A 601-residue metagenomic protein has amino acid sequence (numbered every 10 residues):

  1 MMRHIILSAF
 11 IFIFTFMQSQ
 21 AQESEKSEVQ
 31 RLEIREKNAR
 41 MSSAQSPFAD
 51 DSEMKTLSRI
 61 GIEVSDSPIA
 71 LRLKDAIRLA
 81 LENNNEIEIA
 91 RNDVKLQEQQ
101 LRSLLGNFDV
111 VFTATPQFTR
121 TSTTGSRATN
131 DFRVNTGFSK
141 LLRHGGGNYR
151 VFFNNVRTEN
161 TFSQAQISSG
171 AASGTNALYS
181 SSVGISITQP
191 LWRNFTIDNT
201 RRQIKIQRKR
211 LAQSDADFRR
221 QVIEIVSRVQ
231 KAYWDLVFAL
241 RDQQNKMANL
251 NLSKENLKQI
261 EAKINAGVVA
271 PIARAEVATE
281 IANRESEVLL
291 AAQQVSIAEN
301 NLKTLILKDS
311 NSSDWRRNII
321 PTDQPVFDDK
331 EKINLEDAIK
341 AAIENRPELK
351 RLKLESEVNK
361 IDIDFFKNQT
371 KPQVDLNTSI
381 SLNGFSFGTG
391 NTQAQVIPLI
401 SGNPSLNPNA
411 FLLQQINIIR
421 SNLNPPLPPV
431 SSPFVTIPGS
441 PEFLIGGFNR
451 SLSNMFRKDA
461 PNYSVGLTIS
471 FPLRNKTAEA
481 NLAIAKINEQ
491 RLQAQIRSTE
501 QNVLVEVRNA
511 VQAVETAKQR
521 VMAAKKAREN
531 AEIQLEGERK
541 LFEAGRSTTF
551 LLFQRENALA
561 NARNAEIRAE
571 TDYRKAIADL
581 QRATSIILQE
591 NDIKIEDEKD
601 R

Functional and structural regions predicted by a protein language model:
Q20-M41, L305-S313, T322-D329, L335 (+2 more regions): Acidic, low-complexity, intrinsically disordered peripheral segments
Q22-D131, I187-R202, I206, Y233 (+7 more regions): Bacterial Sec-pathway N-terminal export signals of envelope proteins
E88-N92, L96, L105, R143-S169 (+10 more regions): Sec/SRP-type N-terminal targeting helices
L104, A216-A338, A513-R520, G537-K540 (+4 more regions): Periplasmic alpha-helical coiled-coil/stalk elements that build and connect Gram-negative outer-membrane
F112-P116, Y149-F153, I187, V374-T378: Membrane-embedded beta-strand positions of outer-membrane beta-barrel proteins
F118-S122, H144, N155-E159, L191 (+4 more regions): Transmembrane beta-strands of outer-membrane beta-barrel pores
A128-N130, A177-Y179, K332, R457-P461 (+1 more regions): Short sequence motifs at beta-strands and strand-loop junctions characteristic of Gram-negative outer-membrane
N130-F138, S181-I187, A338, L452 (+1 more regions): Hydrophobic, lipid-facing positions within transmembrane beta-strands of outer-membrane proteins
